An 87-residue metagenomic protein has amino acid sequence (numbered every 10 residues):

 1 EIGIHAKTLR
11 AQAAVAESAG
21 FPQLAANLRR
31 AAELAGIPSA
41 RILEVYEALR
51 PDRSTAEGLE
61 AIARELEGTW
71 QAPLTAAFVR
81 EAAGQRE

Functional and structural regions predicted by a protein language model:
E1-E87: C-terminal-biased regions
